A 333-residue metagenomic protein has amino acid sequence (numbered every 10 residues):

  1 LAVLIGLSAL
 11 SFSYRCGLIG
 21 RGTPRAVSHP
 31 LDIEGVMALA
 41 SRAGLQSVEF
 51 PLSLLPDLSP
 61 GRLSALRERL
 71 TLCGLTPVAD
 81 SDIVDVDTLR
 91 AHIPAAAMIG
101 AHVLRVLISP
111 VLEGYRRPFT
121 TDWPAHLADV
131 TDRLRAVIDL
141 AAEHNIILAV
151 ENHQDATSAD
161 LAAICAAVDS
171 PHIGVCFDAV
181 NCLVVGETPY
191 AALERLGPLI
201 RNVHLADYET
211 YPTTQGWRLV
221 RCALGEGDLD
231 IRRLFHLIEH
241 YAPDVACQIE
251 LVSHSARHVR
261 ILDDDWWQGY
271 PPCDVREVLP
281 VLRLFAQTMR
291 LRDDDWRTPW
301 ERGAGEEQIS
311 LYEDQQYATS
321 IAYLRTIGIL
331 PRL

Functional and structural regions predicted by a protein language model:
L1-V103, P271-L333: N-terminal pre-domain/capping segments
L7, A40, V48, L70 (+9 more regions): Conserved, mostly hydrophobic/aromatic
L10-F12, S53-L55, D80-V84, S109-V111 (+5 more regions): Active-site beta-loop-alpha junctions enriched in small/polar residues
Y14-I19, L112-R116, E209-W217, Q248-Q268 (+1 more regions): Flexible glycine/acidic-rich beta-alpha junction loops that bind and position SAM and/or redox cofactors in anaerobic
R21-V27, T120-P124, R218-A223: Short glycine-enriched, charge-decorated loop/helix-capping segments at active-site entrances that position
L63-A65, R69-G174, V184: Active-site acidic/histidine proton-transfer and metal-coordination neighborhood in alpha/beta enzyme cores
R135-F235, E239-Y241, L324, P331-L333: Acidic/histidine-rich catalytic cores of soluble enzymes
